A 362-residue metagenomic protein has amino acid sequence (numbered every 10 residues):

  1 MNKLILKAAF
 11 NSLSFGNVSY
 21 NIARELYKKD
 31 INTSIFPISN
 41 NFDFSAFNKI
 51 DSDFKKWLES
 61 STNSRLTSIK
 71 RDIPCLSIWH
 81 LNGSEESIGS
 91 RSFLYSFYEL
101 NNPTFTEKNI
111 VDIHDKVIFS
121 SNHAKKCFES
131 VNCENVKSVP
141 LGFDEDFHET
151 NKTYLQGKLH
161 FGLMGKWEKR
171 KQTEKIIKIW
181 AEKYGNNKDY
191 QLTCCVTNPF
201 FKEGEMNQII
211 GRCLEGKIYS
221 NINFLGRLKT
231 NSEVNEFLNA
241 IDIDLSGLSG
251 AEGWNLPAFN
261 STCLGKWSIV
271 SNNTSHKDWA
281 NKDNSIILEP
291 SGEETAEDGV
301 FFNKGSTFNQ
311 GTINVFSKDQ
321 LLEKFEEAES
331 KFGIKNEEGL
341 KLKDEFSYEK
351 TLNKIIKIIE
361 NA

Functional and structural regions predicted by a protein language model:
M1-I73: N-terminal pre-catalytic "stem/leader" segment of glycosyltransferase-like enzymes
F44-E129, E233: Extended catalytic core of nucleotide-activated donor transferases of GT-like folds
F105-T106, G142-K158: Acidic anion/phosphate-binding donor-loop and adjacent secondary structure in glycosyltransferase catalytic cores
Y154-K171, I176-W180, L192-C194: Conserved donor-binding/catalytic core segment of Leloir-type glycosyltransferases
E203-S232: Nucleotide-activated donor-binding/catalytic signature segment of Leloir-type glycosyltransferases, i.e., the conserved
E236-G253, K266: Acidic donor-binding loop of glycosyltransferase active sites
W267-V270, I286-L288: Short hydrophobic beta-strand element within catalytic cores of glycosyltransferases and related nucleotide-activated
G311-E323, E329-I359: A charged, aromatic-enriched C-terminal amphipathic alpha-helix characteristic of glycosyltransferases across folds
